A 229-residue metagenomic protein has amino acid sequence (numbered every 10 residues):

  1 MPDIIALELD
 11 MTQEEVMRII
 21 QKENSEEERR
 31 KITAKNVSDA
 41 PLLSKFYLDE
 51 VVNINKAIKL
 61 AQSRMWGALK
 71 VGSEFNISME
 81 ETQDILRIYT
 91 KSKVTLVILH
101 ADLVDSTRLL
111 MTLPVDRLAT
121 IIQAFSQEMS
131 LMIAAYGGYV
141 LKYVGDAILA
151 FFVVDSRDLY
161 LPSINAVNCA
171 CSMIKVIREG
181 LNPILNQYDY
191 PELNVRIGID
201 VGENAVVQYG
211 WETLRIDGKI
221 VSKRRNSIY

Functional and structural regions predicted by a protein language model:
M1-S92: Regulatory cytosolic signal-relay segments
L9-D10, D155-Y229: Catalytic beta-strand-to-alpha-helix segment of the class III nucleotidyl cyclase homology domain
I19, R117, I148-F151, V207 (+1 more regions): Residues in flexible loops and secondary-structure boundaries
K22-K45, A150-D155, R215-Y229: Amphipathic, soluble alpha/beta structural segments
F46, F75, F125, F151-F152 (+1 more regions): Phenylalanine-focused residue identity feature
V51-S78, S106-F125, N168-L185: Charged, low-complexity, helix/coiled-coil-prone segments
R64, Q83, G137-D146, G180-Y190: Noncatalytic linker/hinge segments flanking ATPase motor cores
I85-N165: Catalytic NTP-binding/metal-coordinating core of nucleotidyl cyclase/transferase enzymes
